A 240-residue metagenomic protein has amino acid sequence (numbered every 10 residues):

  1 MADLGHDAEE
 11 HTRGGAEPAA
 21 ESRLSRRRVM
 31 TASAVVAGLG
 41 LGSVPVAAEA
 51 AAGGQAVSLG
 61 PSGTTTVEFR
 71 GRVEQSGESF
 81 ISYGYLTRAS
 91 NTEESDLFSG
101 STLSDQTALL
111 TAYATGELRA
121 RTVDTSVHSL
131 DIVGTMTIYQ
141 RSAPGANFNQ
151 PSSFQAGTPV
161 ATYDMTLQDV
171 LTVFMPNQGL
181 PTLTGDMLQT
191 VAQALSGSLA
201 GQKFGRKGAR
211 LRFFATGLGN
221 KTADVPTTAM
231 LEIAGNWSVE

Functional and structural regions predicted by a protein language model:
M1-S25, A32-V44, E49-A51: N-terminal secretory signal peptides
R23-R26, V44, D186, G197-L199: Compositionally biased regions
R27-R28, G134: Active-site-proximal helix/loop capping residues that flank conserved catalytic or ligand/cofactor
V29-M30, I138: Generic low-polarity alpha-helical segments
M30, A34, Y83-Y85: Residues within alpha-helical segments
G53-E240: Extracytosolic secretory-pathway proteins
